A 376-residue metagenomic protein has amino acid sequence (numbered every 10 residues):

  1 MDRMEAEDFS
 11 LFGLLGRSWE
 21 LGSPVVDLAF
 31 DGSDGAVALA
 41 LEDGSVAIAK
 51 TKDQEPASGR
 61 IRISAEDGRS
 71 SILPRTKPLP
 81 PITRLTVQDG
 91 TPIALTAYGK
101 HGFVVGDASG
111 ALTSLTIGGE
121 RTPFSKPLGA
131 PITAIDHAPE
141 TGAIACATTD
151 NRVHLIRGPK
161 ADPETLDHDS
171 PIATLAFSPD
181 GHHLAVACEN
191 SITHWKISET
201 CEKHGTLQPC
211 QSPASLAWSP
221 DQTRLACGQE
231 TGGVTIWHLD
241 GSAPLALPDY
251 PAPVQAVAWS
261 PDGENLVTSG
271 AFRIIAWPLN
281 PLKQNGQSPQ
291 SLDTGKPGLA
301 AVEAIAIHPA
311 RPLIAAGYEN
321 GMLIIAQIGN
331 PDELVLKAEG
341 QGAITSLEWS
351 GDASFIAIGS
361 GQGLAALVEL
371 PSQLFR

Functional and structural regions predicted by a protein language model:
M1-R376: WD40-repeat beta-propeller superdomains and closely related acidic/aromatic-rich repeat-like regions
